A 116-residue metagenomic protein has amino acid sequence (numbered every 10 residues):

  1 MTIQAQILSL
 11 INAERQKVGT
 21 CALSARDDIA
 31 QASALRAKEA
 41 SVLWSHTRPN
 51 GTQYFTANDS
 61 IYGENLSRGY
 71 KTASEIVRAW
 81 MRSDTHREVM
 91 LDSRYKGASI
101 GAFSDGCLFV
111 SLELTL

Functional and structural regions predicted by a protein language model:
M1, Q16-A25, Y62-K71, E75-V77: Second-shell loop/turn segments in exported
M1-V42: A short alpha-helix/helix-coil micro-patch that ends at or immediately precedes a cysteine
A5, L23, S45-P49, Y70 (+1 more regions): Short alpha-helix boundary/capping motifs
K17-Q31, W44-F55, R87-F103: Surface-exposed patches in mature extracellular/periplasmic domains of secreted proteins
I29-S74: Short, surface-exposed glycine/acidic/tryptophan-bearing loops
R68-L116: Disulfide-stabilized extracellular recognition modules
